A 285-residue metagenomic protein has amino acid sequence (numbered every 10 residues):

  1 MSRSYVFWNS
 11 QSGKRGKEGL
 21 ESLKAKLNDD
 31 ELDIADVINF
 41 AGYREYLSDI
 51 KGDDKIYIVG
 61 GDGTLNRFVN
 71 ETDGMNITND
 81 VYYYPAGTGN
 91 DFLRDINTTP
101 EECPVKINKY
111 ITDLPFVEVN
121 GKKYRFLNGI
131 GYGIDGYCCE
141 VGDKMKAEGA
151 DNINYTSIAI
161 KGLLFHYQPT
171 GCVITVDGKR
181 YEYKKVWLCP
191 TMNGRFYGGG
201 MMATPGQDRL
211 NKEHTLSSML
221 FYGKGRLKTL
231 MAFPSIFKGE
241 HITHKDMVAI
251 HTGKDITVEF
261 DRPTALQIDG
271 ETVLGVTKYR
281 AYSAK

Functional and structural regions predicted by a protein language model:
M1-V59, T64-N66, N70-I77, T98-E101: ATP/NTP phosphate-donor binding region
Y5-W8, A35, G74-W187: Catalytic core of DAGKc-family lipid kinases
G16-K17, R67-N70, F92-R94, Y137 (+1 more regions): Short glycine-/acidic-enriched loop or helix-start segments at secondary-structure transitions that form or flank
E21-K24, D73-G74, D143-K144, P205-D208 (+2 more regions): Short, solvent-exposed amphipathic alpha-helical segments in soluble enzyme and RNA/protein-processing domains
K123-G131, Y137, E182-N193, Y197-G198 (+4 more regions): Short hydrophobic-aromatic micro-motifs
K146-S157, G194-L227: Gly/Ser/Thr-rich active-site loops/lids in small-molecule metabolic enzymes that frequently grip phosphoryl groups
Q168, T175-R195, G199-L210: Mixed-charge interfacial surface used for oligomerization/domain docking and macromolecular partner engagement
G178, L210-E213, L220-K285: ATP/nucleoside-binding phosphotransfer catalytic cores, i.e., glycine-rich phosphate-binding loops
